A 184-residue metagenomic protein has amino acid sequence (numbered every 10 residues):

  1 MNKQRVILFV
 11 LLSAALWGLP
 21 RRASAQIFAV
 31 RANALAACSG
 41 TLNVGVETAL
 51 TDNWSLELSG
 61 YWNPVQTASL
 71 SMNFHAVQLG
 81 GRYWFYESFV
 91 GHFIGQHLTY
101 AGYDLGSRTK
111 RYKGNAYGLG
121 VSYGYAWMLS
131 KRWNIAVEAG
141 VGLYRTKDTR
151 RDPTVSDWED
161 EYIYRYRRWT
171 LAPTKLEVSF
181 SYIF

Functional and structural regions predicted by a protein language model:
M1-K3: N-terminal secretory signal peptides that target proteins for export/translocation
F9-G18: Bacterial N-terminal signal peptides
L19-A25: Sec/Tat signal peptide C-region and signal peptidase I cleavage site
A25-A34, Q96: Transmembrane beta-strand segments of Gram-negative outer membrane beta-barrel proteins
I27, S39, F74, A116-G118 (+1 more regions): Membrane-spanning beta-strands of outer-membrane beta-barrel proteins
I27-A29, L105-R108, E159-R165: Extracytoplasmic loops and strand-loop junctions of Gram-negative outer membrane beta-barrel proteins
T48-V137, E177-Y182: Gram-negative (and chloroplast) outer-membrane scaffold detector with strong preference for beta-barrel transmembrane
S130-F184: Predominantly the C-terminal beta-signal and adjacent terminal strand-loop region of outer-membrane beta-barrel
